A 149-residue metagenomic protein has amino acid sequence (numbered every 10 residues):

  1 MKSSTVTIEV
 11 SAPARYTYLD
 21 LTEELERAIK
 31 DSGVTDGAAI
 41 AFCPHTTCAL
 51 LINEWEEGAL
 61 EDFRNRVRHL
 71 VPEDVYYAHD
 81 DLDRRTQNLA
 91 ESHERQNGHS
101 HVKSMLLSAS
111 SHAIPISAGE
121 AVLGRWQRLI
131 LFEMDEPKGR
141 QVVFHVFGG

Functional and structural regions predicted by a protein language model:
M1-G149: Active-site histidine-anchored catalytic micro-motif
